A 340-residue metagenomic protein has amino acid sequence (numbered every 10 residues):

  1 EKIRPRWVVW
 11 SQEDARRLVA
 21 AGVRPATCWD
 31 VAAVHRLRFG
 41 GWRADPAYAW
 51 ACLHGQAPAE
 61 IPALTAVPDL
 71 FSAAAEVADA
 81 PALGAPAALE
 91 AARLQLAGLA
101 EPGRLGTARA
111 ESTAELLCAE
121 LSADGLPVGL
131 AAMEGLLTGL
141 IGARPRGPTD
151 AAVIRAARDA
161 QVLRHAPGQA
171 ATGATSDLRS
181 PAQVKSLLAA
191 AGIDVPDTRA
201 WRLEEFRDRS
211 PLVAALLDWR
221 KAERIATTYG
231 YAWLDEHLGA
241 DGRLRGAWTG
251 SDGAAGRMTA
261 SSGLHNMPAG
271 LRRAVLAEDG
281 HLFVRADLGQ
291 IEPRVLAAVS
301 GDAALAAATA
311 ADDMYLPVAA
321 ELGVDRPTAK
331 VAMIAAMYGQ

Functional and structural regions predicted by a protein language model:
K2-I3, W7, L126, A308 (+1 more regions): Nucleic-acid-processing active sites and adjacent nucleic-acid-binding tracks, predominantly divalent metal-dependent
K2-L18: Acidic beta-strand-to-loop metal/phosphate-binding motif
K2-W7, P25, G173-A174, G280-V284: Short active-site oxyanion
W7-S11, T27-D30, A108-R109, R285: A structural signal for short, well-ordered beta-strand segments and their strand-loop junctions that often border
S11-Q12, V31, P181, R209 (+2 more regions): Residues immediately flanking
P25-A32, P196: Short hydrophobic/aromatic-enriched beta-strand-loop microsegments
V31-A100, E115, A119-S122, P181 (+2 more regions): Helical catalytic core of nucleic-acid polymerases
A66, L70-A269, G280-L282: Conserved "right-hand" nucleotidyltransferase catalytic core of DNA-directed polymerases
